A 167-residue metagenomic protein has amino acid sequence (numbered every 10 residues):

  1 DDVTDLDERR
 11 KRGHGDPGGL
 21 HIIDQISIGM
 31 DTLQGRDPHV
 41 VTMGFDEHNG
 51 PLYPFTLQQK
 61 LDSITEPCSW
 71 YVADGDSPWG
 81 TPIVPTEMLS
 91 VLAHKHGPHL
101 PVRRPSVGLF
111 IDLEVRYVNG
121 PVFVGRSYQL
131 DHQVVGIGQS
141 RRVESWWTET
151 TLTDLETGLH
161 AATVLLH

Functional and structural regions predicted by a protein language model:
D1-T32, N119-H167: HotDog/MaoC-like acyl-thioester-processing domains
D2-P82, H167: Non-catalytic linker/capping segments at the edges of enzyme domains
I22, Q34, G44, G50 (+8 more regions): Generic structural signal for short, flexible, solvent-exposed coil/loop and linker residues
F45, H96, L113, D131-Q133: Generic alpha-helix detector with strongest preference for long hydrophobic helices that associate with membranes
D62-F110, E114-V118: Active-site helix/loop of acyl-thioester processing domains in fatty-acid/polyketide metabolism, spanning hotdog-fold
